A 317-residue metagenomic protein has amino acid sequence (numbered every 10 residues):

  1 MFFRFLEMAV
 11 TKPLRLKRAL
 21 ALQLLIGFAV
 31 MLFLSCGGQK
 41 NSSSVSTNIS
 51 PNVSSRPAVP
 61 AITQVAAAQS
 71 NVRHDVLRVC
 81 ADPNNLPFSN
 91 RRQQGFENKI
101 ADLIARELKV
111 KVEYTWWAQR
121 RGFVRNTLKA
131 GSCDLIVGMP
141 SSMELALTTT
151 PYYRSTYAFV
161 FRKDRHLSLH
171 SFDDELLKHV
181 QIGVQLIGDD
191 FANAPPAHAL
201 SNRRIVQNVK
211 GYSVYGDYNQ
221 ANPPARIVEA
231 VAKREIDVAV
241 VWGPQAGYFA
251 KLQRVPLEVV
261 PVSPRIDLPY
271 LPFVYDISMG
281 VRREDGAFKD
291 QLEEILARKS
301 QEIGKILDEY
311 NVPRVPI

Functional and structural regions predicted by a protein language model:
M1-R18: N-terminal secretory signal peptides that target proteins for export/translocation
L34-S35: C-terminal motif of bacterial Sec signal peptides marking the signal peptidase cleavage site
N52-L145, D217-A221, E309-Y310: Extracytoplasmic small-molecule ligand-binding "clamshell" domains of the periplasmic binding protein/Venus flytrap
V53-P60, Q69, K111, G188-G216 (+1 more regions): Ligand-binding clefts/hinges and TM-proximal coupling segments of bilobed small-molecule sensing domains
L77-P83, P87, F172-R203: Short loop->beta-strand "edge-of-pocket" segments that line small-molecule binding or catalytic clefts across diverse
D82-P83, R154-Y157, F161, H166 (+2 more regions): Periplasmic-binding protein-like
D102, R106, Y114-L177, L186-F191 (+2 more regions): Acidic, polar ligand-binding/catalytic clefts
V110-K111, K129-G138, V180, R226-I227 (+3 more regions): Alpha-to-beta junction loops
